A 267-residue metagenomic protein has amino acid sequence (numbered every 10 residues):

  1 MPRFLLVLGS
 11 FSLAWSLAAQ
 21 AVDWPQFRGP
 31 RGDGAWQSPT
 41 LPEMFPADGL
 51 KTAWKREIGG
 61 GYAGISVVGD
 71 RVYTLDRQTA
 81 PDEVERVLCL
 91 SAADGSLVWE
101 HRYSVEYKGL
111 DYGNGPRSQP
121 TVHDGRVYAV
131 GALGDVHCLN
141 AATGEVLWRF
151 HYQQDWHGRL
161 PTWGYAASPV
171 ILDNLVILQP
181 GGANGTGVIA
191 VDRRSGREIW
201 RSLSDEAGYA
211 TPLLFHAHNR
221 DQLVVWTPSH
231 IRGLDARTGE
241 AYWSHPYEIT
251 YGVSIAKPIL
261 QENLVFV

Functional and structural regions predicted by a protein language model:
M1-R3: N-terminal secretory signal peptides that target proteins for export/translocation
L5-S16: Bacterial N-terminal signal peptides
A19-V267: Noncatalytic, solvent-exposed loop/strand surfaces of beta-propeller-type extracellular/periplasmic domains
